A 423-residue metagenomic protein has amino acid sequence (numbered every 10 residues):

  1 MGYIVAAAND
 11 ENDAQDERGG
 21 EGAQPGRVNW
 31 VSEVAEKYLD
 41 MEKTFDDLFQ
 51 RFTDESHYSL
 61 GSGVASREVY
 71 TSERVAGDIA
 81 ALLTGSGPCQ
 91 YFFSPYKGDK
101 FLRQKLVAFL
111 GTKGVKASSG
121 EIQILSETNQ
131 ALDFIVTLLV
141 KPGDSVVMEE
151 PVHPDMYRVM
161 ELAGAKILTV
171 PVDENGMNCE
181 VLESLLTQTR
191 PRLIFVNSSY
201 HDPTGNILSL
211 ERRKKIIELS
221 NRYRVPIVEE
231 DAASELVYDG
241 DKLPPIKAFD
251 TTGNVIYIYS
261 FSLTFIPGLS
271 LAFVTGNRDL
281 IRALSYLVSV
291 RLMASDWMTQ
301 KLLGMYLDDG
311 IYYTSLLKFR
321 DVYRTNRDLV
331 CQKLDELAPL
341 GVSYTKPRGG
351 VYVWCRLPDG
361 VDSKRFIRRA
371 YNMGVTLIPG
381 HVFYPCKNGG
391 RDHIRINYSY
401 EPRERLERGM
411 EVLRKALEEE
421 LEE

Functional and structural regions predicted by a protein language model:
G2-A8, W354, P385-C386: Minor-groove-contacting beta-hairpin "wing" of winged helix-turn-helix DNA-binding domains
E36-E127, D308, T376, E419-E423: N-terminal small-domain helix-loop-helix segment of the aminotransferase-like
C89-R224, S234-L236, D241-T252, Y323 (+2 more regions): Conserved core of the PLP fold type I
T251-D321: Conserved core segment of the aminotransferase class I/II
D321-C331, S343-R356, F366: Conserved glycine-rich beta-strand-loop-beta hairpin in the small C-terminal domain of fold type I
V361-F366, E404-R408: Short, conserved charged micro-motifs
N372, K387-E423: PLP-dependent enzyme catalytic core of the Aspartate aminotransferase-like
